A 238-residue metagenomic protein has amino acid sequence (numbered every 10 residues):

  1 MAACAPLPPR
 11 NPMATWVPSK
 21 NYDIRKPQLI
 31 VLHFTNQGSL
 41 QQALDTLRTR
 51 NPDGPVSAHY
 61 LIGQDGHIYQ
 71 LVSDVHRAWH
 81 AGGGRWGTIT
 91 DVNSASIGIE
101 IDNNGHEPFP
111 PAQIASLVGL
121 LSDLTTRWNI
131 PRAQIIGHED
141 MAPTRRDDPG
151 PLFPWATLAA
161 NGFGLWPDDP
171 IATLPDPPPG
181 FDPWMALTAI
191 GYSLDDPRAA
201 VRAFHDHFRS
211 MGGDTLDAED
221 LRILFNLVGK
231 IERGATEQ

Functional and structural regions predicted by a protein language model:
C4-A5, P110-D195, A199-Q238: Basic/polar, cationic surfaces and motifs that engage anionic cell-wall and phosphate/carboxylate ligands
P6-D23, Q28-L29, T35-A133: Active-site-adjacent loop/helix surface patches within enzyme catalytic domains that shape the substrate-binding cleft
